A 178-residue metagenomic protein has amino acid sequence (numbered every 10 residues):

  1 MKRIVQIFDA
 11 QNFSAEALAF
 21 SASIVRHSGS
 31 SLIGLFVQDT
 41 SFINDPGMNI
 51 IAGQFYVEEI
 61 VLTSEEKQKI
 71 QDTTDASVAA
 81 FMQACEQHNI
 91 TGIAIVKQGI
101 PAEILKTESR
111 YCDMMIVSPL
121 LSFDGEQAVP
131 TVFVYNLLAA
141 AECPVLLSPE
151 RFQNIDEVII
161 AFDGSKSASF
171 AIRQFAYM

Functional and structural regions predicted by a protein language model:
M1-I60, A140-C143, Q153-M178: Small/aliphatic-rich secondary-structure junction motif
R3, S14-F20, V25-R26, A94 (+1 more regions): Gly/Ser-rich helix-loop-strand patches that form or flank binding pockets for ribonucleotide-derived cofactors
D9, K69, I93, L121-G125 (+2 more regions): Conserved short-loop catalytic and cofactor-binding motifs
N12, D72-D75, V96-G99, A128 (+1 more regions): Conserved phosphate-coordination/catalytic loops
D39-F42, E65-Q68, D72-M115: Structural beta-alpha unit
P46-A52, E66-A76, Y111-P119, A141-L147 (+1 more regions): Short low-complexity stretches enriched in small and charged residues
V78, A102, T131, S169-I172: Short, well-ordered alpha-helical scaffold segments within catalytic/effector domains
